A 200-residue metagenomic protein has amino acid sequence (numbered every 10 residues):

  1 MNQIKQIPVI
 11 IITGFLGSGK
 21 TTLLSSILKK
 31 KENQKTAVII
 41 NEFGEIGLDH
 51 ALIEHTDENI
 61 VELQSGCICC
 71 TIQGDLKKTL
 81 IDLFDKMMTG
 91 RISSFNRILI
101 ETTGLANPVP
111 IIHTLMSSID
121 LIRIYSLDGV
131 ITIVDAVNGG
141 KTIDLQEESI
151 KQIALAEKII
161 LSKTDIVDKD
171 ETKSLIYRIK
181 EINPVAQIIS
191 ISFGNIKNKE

Functional and structural regions predicted by a protein language model:
N2-I11, S18, T22-T142: Nucleotide-state-sensitive switch-loop elements of NTP-binding domains
N2-Q3, K151, L155-K158, V167-E200: C-terminal accessory "lid"/substrate-recognition subdomains
P8-S18, T22-L24, T56-D57, A156-I159 (+3 more regions): Conserved N-terminal glycine/acidic-rich loop preference
E42, E101, A156, S162 (+1 more regions): Residue-level signal for inorganic ion chemistry
F43, T164, F193: Short, ordered loop/turn segments at secondary-structure junctions
P110-S117, Y125, A136-S149, I153 (+2 more regions): Non-catalytic interfacial helical region
